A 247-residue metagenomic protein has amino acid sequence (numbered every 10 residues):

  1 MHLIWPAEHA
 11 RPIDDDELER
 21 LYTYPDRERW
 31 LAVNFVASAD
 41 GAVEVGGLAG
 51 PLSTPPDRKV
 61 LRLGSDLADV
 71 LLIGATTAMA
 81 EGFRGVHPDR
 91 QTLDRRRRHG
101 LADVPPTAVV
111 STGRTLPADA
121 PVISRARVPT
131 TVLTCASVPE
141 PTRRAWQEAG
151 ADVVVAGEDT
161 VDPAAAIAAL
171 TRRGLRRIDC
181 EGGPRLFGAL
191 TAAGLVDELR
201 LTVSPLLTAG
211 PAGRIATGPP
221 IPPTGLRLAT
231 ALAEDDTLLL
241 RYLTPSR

Functional and structural regions predicted by a protein language model:
M1-R247: Enzymes that bind and transform nitrogen-containing heteroaromatic metabolites
